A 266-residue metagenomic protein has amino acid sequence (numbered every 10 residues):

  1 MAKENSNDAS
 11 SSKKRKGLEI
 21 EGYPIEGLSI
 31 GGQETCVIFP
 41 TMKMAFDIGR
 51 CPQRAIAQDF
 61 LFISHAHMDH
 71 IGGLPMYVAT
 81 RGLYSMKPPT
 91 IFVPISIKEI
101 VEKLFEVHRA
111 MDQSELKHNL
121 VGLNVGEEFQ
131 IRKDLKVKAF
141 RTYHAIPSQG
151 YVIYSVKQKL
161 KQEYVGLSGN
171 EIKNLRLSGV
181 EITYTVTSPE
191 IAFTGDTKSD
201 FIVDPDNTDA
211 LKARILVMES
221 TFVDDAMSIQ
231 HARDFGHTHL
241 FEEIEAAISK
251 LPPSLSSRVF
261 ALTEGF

Functional and structural regions predicted by a protein language model:
A2-F60, G150-I153, K159, T183-T194 (+1 more regions): Conserved beta-strand hairpin/beta-sheet module of binuclear metal-dependent hydrolase folds, prominently
I30, R132-S220, D224-D225: Active-site-proximal loop/helix segment associated with metal-binding centers of metalloenzymes
V37-F39, G126-R132: Short acidic-hydrophobic surface loop/beta-edge motif
D47-V93: Active-site metal-binding motif and surrounding structural segment of the metallo-beta-lactamase
V78-R81, F105-H108, L251: Active-site catalytic pocket residues across diverse enzymes, especially alpha/beta-hydrolases
S85-P89, S96-G122: Active-site neighborhood of divalent metal-dependent phosphoester bond hydrolases
P94-K98, T263-F266: Short beta-alpha junction loops
E115, N119-E127, F201-F266: Binuclear metal-ion centers of metallo-dependent hydrolases, dominated by the metallo-beta-lactamase
